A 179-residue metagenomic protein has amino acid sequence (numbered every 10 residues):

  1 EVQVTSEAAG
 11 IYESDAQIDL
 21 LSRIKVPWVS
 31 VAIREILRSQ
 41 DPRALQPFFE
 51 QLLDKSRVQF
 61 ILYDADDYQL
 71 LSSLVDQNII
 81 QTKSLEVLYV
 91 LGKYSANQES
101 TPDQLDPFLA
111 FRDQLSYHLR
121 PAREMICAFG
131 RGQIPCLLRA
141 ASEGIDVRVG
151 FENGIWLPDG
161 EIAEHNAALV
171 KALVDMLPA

Functional and structural regions predicted by a protein language model:
E1-D41: Active-site beta->alpha loop and helix N-cap motifs at the rims of alpha/beta catalytic domains
E1-V4, F151, P178-A179: Alpha/beta catalytic barrel-like cores
G10-S14, V90-N97, W156-L157: Flexible glycine/acidic-rich beta-alpha junction loops that bind and position SAM and/or redox cofactors in anaerobic
L21-S22, F49-L53, L173, L177: Alpha-helix C-terminal capping segments
W28-F151, I162-A168: Catalytic alpha/beta core domains of metabolic enzymes, predominantly
L157-A179: C-terminal helical cap(s) of enzyme catalytic domains, especially alpha/beta-barrels
